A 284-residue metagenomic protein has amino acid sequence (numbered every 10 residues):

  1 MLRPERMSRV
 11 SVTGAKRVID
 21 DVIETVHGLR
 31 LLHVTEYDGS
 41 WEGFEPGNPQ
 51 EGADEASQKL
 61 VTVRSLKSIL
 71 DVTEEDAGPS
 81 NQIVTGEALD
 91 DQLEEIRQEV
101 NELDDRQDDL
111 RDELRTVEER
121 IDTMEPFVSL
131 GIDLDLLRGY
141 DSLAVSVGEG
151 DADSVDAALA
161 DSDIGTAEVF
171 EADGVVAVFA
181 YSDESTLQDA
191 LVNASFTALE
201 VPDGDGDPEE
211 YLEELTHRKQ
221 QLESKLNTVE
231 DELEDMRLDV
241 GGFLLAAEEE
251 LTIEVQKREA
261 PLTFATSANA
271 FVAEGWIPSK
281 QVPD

Functional and structural regions predicted by a protein language model:
M1-D284: Long, charged N-terminal accessory/stalk domains
